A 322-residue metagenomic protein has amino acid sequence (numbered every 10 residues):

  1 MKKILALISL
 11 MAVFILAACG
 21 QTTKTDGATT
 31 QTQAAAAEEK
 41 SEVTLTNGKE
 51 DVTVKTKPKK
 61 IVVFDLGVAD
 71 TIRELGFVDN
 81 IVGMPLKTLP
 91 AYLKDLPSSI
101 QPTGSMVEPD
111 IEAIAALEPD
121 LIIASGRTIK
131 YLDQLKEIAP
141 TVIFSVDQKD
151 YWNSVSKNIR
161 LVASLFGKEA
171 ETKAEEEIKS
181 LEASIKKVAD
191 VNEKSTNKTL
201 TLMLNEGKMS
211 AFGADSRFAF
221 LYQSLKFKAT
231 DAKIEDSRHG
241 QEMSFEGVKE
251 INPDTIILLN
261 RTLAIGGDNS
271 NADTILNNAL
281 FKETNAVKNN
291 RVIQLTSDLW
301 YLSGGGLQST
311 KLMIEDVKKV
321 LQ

Functional and structural regions predicted by a protein language model:
I4-A6, C19-G67, A170-L200, L263-D268 (+2 more regions): Bacterial Sec-exported substrate-binding components of ABC uptake systems
K60, D65-A113: A short, structured surface patch at a secondary-structure boundary
K60, S154, D254-Q322: Structured C-terminal subdomain patch of bacterial secreted/periplasmic proteins
K87-A91, A211-Q241: Alpha-helical, coiled-coil/dimerization segments enriched in small aliphatic residues
P90, K130, F144-L161, N197-F220 (+1 more regions): Extracytoplasmic ligand-binding site segments that recognize negatively charged/polar headgroups
E118-A124, P140, V248, N252-I256: Proline-aspartate-enriched helix->loop->beta-strand connector
P140-N205, R291, W300-Q322: Extracytoplasmic substrate-binding proteins
